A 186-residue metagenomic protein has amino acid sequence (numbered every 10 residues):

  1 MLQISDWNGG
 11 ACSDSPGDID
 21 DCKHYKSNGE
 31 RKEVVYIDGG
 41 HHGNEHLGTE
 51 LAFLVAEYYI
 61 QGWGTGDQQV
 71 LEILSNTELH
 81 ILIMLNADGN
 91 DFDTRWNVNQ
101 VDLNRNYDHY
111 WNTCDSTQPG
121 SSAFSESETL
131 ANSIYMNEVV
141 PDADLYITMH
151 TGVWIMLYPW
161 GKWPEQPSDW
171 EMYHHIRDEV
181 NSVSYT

Functional and structural regions predicted by a protein language model:
M1-V35: Soluble metallo-hydrolase cores and metallopeptidase-like ectodomains found primarily in the secretory/periplasmic
Y25-S168: Active-site/substrate-binding loop(s) of hydrolase catalytic cores
E165-S182: Gly/Ser/Thr-rich active-site loops/lids in small-molecule metabolic enzymes that frequently grip phosphoryl groups
T186: Conserved small/polar residues in nucleotide/adenosyl-binding loops
